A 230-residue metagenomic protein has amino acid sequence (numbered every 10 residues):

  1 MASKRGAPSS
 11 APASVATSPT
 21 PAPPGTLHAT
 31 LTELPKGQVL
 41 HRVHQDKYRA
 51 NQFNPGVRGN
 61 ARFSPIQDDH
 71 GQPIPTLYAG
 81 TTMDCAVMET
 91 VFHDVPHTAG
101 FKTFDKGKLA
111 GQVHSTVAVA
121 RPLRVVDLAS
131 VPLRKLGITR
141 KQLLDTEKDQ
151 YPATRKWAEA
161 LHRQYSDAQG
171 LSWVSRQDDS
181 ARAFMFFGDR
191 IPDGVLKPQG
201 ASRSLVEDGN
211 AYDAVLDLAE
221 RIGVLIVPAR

Functional and structural regions predicted by a protein language model:
A2-P65, H97-R230: Active-site and NAD+-binding cores of ADP-ribose-processing enzymes
P65-T98: Extended catalytic/binding region for NAD+/ADP-ribose chemistry, centered on the ART fold
